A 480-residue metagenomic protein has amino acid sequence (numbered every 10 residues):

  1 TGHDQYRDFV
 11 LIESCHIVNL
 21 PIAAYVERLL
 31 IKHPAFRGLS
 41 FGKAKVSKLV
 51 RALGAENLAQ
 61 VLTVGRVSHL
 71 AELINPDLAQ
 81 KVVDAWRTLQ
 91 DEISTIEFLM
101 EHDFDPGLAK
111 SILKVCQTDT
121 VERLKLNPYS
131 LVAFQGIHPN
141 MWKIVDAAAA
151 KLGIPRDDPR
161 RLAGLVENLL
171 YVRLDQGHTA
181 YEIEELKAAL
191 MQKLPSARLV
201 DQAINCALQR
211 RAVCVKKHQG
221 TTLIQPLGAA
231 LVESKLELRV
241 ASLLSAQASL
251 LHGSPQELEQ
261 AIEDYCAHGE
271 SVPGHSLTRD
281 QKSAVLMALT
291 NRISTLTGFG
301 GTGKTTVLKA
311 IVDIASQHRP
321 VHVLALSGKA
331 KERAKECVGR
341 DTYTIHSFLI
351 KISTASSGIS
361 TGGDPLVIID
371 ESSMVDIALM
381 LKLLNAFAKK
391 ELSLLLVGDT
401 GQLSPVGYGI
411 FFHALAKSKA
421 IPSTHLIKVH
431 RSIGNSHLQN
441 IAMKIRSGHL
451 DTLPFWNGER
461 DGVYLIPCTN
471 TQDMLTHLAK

Functional and structural regions predicted by a protein language model:
T1-D8: Flexible glycine-rich surface loops and low-complexity tracts that mediate binding to linear polymers
F9-T221, T302, A416: Accessory alpha-helical DNA-binding modules that contact the DNA backbone or grooves
M100, R161-A163, Y171-D175, Q209-L286: Pre-P-loop entry segment of helicase/translocase ATPase cores
S283-A284, K304, G401-K480: Conserved helicase motor core of P-loop NTPases
L289-L296: Pre-Walker A (Motif I) flank of P-loop NTPase domains
V307, I311: Hydrophobic positions on the alpha1 helix immediately C-terminal to the Walker A/P-loop
H322-P365: Inter-Walker segment of RecA-like/P-loop motor cores
D370-E371, G398: Walker B catalytic acidic pair
